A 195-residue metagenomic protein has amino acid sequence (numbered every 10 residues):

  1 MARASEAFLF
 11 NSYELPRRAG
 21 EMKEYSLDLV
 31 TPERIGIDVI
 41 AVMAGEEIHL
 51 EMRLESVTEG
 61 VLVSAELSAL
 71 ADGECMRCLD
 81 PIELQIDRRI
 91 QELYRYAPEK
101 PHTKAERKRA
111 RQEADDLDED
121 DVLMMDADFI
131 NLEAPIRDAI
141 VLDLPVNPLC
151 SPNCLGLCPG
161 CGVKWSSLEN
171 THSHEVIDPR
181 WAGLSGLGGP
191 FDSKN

Functional and structural regions predicted by a protein language model:
M1-N195: Structured interface patches
